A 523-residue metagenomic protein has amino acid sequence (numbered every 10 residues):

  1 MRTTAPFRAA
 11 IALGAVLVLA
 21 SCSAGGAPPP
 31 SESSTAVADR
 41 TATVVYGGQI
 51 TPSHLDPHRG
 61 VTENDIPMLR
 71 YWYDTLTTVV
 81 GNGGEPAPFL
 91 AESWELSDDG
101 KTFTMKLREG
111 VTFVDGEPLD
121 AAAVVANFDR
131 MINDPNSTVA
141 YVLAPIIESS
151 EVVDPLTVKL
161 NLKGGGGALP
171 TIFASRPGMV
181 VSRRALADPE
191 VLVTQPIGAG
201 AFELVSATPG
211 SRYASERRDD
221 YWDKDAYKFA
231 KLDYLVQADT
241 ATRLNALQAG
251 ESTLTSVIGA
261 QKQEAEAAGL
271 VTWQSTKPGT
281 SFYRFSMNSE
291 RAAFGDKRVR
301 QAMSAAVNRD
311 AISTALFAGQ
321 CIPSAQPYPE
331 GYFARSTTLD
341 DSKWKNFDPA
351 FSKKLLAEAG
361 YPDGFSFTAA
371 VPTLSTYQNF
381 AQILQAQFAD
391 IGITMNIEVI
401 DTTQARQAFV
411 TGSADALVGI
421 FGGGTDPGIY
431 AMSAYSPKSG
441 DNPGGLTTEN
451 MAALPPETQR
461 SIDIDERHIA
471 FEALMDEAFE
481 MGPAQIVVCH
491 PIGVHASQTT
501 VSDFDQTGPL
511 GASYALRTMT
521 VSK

Functional and structural regions predicted by a protein language model:
Y46-D98, D129, I197: N-terminal lobe/hinge region of extracytoplasmic solute-binding protein
V80, A174-D225, K231: Gly/Pro-rich hinge or "lid" segments in bacterial periplasmic/extracellular proteins
K106, Y141-R184: Surface-exposed binding/hinge segments that line and control ligand-binding clefts or catalytic entry sites
L119-N127, P155-N161, G200-A201, F229-K231 (+4 more regions): Alpha-helical secondary-structure segments
D220-A265, T394: Ligand-site clamp/hinge motif
I322-E358, T376-Y377: Structural transition elements
N396-I397, T403-A405, M432-T499, K523: Extracytoplasmic/peripheral linker and loop segments enriched in polar/acidic and small residues with frequent Thr/Pro
H495-K523: Long beta-strand-rich cores associated with HINT superfamily self-processing modules
